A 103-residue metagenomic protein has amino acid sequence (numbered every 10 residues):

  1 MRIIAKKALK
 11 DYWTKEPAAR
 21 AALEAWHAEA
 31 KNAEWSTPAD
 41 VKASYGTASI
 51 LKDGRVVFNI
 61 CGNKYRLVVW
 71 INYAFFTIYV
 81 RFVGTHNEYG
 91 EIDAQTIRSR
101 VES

Functional and structural regions predicted by a protein language model:
M1-K64, N72-T77, H86-S103: Basic, Lys/Arg-enriched alpha-helical interface segments
